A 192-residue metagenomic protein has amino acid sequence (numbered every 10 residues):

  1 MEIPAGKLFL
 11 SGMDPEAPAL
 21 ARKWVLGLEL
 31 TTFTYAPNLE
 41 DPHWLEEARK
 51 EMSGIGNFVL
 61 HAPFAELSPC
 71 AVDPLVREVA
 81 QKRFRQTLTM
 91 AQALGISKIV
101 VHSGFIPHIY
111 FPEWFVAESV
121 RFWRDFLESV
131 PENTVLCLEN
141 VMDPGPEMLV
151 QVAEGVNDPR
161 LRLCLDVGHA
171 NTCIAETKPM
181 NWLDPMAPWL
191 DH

Functional and structural regions predicted by a protein language model:
M1-P4, D14-A21, Q86-T89, S97 (+2 more regions): Histidine-acidic metal/acid-base catalytic patches
M1-Q86, R162: N-terminal pre-domain/capping segments
D14, T32-T34, F64-E66, S103-P107 (+2 more regions): Active-site-proximal loop/turn and secondary-structure-junction residues that shape catalytic pockets, frequently
A17, G56, F126, V135-L136 (+1 more regions): A structural signal for the main folded, soluble domain(s) of proteins
W24, G54-I55, E132-N133, P159 (+1 more regions): Structured helix-beta-strand junction loops
E29-T32, H61, V100-S103, L136-L138 (+2 more regions): Short beta-strands and strand-loop turn motifs
H43-I55, R121-S129, W182-P185: Catalytic-core regions built around general acid/base machinery
C70-R162: Active-site acidic/histidine proton-transfer and metal-coordination neighborhood in alpha/beta enzyme cores
